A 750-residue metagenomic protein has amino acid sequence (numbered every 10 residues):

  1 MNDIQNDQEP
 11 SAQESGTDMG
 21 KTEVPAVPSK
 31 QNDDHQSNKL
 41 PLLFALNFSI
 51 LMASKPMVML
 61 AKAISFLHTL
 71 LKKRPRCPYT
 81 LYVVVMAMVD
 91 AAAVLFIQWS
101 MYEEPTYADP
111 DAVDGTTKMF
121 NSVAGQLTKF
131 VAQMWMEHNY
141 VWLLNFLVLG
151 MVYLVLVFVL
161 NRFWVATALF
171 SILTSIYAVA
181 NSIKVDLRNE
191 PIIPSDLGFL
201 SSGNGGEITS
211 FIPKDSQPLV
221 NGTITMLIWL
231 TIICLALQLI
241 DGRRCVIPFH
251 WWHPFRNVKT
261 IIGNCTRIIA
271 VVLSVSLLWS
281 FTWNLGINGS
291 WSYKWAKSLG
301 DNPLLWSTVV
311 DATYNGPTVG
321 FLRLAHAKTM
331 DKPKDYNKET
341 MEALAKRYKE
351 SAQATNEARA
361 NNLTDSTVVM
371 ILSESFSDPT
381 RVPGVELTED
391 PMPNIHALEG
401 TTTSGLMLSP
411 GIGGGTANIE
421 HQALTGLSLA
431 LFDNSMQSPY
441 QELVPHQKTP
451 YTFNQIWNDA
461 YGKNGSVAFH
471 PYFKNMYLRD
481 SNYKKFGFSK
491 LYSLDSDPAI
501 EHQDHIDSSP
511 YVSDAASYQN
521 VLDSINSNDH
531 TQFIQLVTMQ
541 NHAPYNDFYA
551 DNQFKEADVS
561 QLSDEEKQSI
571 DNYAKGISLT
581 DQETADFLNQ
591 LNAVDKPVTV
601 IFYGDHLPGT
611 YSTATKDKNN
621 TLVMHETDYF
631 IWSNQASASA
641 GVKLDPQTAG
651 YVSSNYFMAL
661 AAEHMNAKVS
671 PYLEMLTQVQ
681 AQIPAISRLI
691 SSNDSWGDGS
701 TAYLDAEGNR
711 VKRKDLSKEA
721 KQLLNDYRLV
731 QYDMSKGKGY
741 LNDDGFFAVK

Functional and structural regions predicted by a protein language model:
M1-S54: N-terminal targeting leaders characterized by basic, low-complexity, disordered sequences that direct proteins
N38-T308: Transmembrane and membrane-interface helices of multi-pass, inner-membrane envelope-modifying transferases
N47, S54, S290, A312 (+3 more regions): Serine-centered coil/turn micro-motif
W135, L363-D365, V594-K596: Short hydrophobic "helix-edge" motifs at membrane interfaces and signal-peptide entry regions
N181-D196, K334-N337, S493, S513 (+1 more regions): A diffuse structural propensity rather than consistent per-protein peaks
L197-L200, Y314-T318, K338-M341, M392 (+2 more regions): Alpha-helix initiation and N-capping motif
T282-M370: Membrane-interface segments at or immediately adjacent to transmembrane helices that form the boundary between
N356-R359, L372-S373, D378-K750: Solvent-exposed soluble domains appended to multi-pass membrane proteins
